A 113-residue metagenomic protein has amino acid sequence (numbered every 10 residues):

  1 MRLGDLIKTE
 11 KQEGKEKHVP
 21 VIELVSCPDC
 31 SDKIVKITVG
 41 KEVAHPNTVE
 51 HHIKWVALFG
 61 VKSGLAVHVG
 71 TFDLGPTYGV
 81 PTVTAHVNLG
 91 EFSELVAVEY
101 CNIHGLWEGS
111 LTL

Functional and structural regions predicted by a protein language model:
M1-T38: Transition segment at domain starts
D32, F92-V96: Extracellular Ig-like/FN3 beta-sandwich strand-entry sites
T38-T48: Short amphipathic, basic-aromatic surface patches that mediate peripheral association with negatively charged
N47-W55: Short coil-to-beta strand junction motifs in C2/discoidin
L58-A66: Change "in extracellular beta-sheet-rich domains … of secreted and cell-surface proteins" to "in beta-sheet-rich domains
V67-P76: Solvent-exposed serine/threonine-rich low-complexity stretches and specific carbohydrate-binding patches
T77-T84: Aromatic sugar-binding surface patches on proteins that engage polysaccharides or sugar-phosphate polymers
Y100-S110: Short acidic/polar inter-strand loop motif in beta-rich domains
